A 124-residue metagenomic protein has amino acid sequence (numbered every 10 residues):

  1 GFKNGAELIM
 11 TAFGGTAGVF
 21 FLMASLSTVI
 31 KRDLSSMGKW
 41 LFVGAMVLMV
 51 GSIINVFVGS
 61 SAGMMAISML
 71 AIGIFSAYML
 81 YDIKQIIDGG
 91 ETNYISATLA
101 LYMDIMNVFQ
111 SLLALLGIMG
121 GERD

Functional and structural regions predicted by a protein language model:
G1-D124: A hydrophobic alpha-helical transmembrane-helix feature that marks the membrane cores and membrane-interface segments
